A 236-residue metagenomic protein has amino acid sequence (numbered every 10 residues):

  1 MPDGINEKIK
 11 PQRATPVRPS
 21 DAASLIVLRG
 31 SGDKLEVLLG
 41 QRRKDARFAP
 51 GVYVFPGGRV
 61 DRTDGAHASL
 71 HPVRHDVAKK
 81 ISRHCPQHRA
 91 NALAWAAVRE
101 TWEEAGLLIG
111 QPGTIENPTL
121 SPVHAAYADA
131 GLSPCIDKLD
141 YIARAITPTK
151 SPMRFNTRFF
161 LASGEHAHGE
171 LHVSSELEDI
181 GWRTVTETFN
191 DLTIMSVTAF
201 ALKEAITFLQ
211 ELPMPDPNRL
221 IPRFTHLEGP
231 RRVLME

Functional and structural regions predicted by a protein language model:
M1-E236: N-terminal leader/linker segments that precede catalytic domains of diphosphate-processing enzymes
